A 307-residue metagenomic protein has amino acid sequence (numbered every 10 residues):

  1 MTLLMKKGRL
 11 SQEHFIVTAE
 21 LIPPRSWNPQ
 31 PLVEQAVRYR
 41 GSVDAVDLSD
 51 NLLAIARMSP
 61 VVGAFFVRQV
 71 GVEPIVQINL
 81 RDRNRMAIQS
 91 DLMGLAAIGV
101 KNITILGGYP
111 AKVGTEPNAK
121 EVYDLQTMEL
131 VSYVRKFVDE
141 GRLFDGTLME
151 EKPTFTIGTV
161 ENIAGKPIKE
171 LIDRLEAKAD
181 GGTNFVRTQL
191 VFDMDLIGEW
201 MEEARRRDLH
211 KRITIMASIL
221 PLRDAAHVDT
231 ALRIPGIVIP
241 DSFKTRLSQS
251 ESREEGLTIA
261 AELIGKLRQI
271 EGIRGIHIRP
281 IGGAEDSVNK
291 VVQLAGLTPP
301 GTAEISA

Functional and structural regions predicted by a protein language model:
M1-I22, S26, R142-K152, T302-A307: N-terminal amphipathic alpha-helix/helix-capping segment at the start of soluble metabolic enzymes
T2-K7, N28-Q30, A54-F66, N84-S90 (+4 more regions): Active-site-adjacent beta->alpha loops and helix N-cap segments on the catalytic face of soluble alpha/beta enzymes
K7-Q12, A36-G41, V61-G71, L92-V100 (+4 more regions): Acidic (Asp/Glu)-rich catalytic clusters
F15-Q30, P74-M86, F155-E170, R246-T258: Active-site mouth loops of central-metabolism enzymes
V17-L21, D44-L48, P74-I78, I103-I105 (+5 more regions): Hydrophobic faces of well-ordered beta-strands that scaffold small-molecule active sites in alpha/beta enzyme cores
L21-P24, S49-L53, Q77-R83, G108-P110 (+5 more regions): Active-site beta-loop-alpha junctions enriched in small/polar residues
L80-I98: Glycine-rich anion/phosphate-binding loops
G108, E121-D145, M149-E150, V160-G165 (+3 more regions): Active-site pocket-lining/capping segments in soluble small-molecule metabolic enzymes
